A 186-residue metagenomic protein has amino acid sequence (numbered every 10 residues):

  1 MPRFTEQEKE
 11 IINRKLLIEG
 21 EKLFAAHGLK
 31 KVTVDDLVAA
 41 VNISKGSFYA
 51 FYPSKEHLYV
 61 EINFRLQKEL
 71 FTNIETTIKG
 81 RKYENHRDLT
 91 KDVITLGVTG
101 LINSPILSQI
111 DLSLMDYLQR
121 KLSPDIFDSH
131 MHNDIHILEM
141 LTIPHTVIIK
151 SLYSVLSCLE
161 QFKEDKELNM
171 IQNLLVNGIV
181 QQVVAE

Functional and structural regions predicted by a protein language model:
M1-H27, A40: Basic, helix-initiating cap at the start of DNA-binding domains
E10-I18, K30-K31, F51-E75: An amphipathic alpha-helix adjacent to DNA-recognition modules
I12, K55, I62, L66 (+5 more regions): Hydrophobic/aromatic residues within well-ordered alpha-helical segments
L23-H57, E61: Helix-turn-helix
E61, E75-N103: Hydrophobic alpha-helical connector segments
R87, K91, H145-Y153: Short, well-structured alpha-helical segments
L96-M140: Short secondary-structure transition hinges
H136-I143, C158-E186: C-terminal peripheral helix-coil segments that are non-catalytic and often amphipathic
